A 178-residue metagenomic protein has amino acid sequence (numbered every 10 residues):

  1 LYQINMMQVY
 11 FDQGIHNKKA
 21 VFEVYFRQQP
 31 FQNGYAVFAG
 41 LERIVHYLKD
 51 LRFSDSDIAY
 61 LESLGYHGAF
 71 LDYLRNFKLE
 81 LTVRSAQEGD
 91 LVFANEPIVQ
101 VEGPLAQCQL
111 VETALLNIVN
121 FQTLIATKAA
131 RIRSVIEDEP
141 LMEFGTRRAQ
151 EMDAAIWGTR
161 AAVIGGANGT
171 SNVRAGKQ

Functional and structural regions predicted by a protein language model:
L1-Q178: Ordered alpha/beta subdomains of enzyme catalytic regions
